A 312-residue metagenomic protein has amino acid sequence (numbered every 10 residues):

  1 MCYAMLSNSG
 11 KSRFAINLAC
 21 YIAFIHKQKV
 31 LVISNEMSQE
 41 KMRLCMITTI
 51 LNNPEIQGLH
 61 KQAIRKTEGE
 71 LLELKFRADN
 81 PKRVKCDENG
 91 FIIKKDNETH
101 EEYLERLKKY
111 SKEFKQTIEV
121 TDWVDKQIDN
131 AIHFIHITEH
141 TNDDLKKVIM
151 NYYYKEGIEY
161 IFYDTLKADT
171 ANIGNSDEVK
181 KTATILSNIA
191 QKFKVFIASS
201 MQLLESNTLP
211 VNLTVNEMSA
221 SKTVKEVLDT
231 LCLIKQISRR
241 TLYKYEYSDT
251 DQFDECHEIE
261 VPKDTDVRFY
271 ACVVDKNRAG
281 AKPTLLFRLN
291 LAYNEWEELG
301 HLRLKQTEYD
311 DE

Functional and structural regions predicted by a protein language model:
M1-I93, T99: The Walker A/P-loop phosphate-binding site
M1-Y3, L31-I33, H133-I135, A198 (+1 more regions): Hydrophobic/aromatic beta-strand patches that form the interior of the parallel beta-sheet core in alpha/beta enzyme
V32, F162-Y163, V195-Q202: Structural recognition of the conserved hydrophobic beta-strand(s) that form the central parallel beta-sheet of P-loop
K41-M46, N172-N175, T208-V211: A short acidic (Asp/Glu
K41-M46, V148, I185, T223 (+1 more regions): Alpha-helical scaffold elements adjacent to nucleotide-binding pockets in ATP/GTP-utilizing enzyme cores
N53-D129, H133, T141-I161, Q191-F193 (+1 more regions): C-terminal regions of RecA-like/P-loop NTPase motor modules
V148, I158-Q191, V195: Helical hairpin unit composed of two closely spaced alpha helices linked by a short loop
